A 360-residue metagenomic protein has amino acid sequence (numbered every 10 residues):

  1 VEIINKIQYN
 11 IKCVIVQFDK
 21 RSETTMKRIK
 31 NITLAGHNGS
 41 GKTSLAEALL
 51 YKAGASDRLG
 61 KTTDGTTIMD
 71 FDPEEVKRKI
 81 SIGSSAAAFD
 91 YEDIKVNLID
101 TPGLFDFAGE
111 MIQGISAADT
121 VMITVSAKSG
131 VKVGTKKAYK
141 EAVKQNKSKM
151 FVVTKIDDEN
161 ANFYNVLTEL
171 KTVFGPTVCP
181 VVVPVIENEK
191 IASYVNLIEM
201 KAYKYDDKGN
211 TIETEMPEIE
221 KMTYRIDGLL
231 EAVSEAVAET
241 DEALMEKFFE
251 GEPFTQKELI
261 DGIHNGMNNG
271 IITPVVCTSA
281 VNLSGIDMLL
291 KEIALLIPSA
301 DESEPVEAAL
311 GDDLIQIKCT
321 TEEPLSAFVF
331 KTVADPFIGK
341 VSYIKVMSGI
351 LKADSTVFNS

Functional and structural regions predicted by a protein language model:
V1: Flexible, polar/acidic helix-loop-strand segments at domain edges
I4-S360: Structural and coupling elements of P-loop NTPases
